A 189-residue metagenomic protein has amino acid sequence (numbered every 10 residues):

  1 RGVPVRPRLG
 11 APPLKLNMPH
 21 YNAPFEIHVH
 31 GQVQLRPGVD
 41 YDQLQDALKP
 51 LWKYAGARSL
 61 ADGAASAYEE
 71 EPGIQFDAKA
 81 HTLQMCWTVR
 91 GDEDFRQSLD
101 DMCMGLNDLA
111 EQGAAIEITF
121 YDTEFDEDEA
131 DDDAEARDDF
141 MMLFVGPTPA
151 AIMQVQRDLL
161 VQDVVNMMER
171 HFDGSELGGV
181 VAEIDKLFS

Functional and structural regions predicted by a protein language model:
V5-R6: Short, positively charged low-complexity motifs
L9, L14-L16: Leucine-biased recognition of intrinsically disordered, low-complexity hydrophobic segments
L16-Y54: Short, extreme N-terminal segment that most often corresponds to the first beta-strand
M18-H30, L60, A64-Y68, E124: His-enriched metal-coordination microenvironments in redox/metal-binding proteins
K49-S59, N107-G113: A common structural junction motif
G63-S189: Charged interaction segments
